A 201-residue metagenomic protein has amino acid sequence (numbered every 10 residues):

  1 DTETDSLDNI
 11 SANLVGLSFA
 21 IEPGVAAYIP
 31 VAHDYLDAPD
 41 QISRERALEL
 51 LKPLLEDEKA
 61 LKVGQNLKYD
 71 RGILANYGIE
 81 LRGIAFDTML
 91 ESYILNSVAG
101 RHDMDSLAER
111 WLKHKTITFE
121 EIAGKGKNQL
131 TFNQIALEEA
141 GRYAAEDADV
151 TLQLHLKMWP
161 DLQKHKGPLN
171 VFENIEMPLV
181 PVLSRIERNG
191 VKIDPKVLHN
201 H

Functional and structural regions predicted by a protein language model:
D1-L7: Two-metal-ion RNase H-like nuclease active-site motif
E3, A32-D34, K196: Short strand-loop junctions, especially beta-strand C-caps/beta-turns that link beta-sheets to coils or alpha-helices
D5, G167-N170: Membrane-interfacial loop-to-helix junctions in multi-pass inner-membrane proteins
D8, A12-K164, I175, L179 (+1 more regions): Active-site-proximal helix-loop-helix substrate-binding element of RNase H-like nuclease domains
V171-H201: Extended, well-ordered alpha-helical scaffold/bundle regions in very large, multi-domain proteins
